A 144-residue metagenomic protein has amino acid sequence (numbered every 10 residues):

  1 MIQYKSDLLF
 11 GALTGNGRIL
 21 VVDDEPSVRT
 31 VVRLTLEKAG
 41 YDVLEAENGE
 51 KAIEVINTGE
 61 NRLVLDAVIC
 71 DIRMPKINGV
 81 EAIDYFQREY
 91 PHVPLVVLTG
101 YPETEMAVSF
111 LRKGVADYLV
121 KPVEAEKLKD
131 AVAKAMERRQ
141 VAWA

Functional and structural regions predicted by a protein language model:
M1-L20, R62, E126-K129, A133-A144: Non-catalytic signal-transmission and effector/linker regions of two-component phosphorelay proteins
R29, P75, T99, E103: The feature encodes the CheY-like receiver
T30-K38: Charged docking surfaces used in two-component/phosphorelay signaling
E45-A67: Acidic, metal-coordinating helix/loop segments flanking the phosphotransfer/catalytic sites of two-component signaling
E47-K51, N78-E81, T99: Acidic catalytic/metal-coordinating carboxylates
E54, T58, V80-H92, S109: Short amphipathic alpha-helix used as the core "switch/output" element in two-component signaling
V68-R73: The short loop immediately C-terminal to the conserved phospho-acceptor aspartate in CheY-like receiver
